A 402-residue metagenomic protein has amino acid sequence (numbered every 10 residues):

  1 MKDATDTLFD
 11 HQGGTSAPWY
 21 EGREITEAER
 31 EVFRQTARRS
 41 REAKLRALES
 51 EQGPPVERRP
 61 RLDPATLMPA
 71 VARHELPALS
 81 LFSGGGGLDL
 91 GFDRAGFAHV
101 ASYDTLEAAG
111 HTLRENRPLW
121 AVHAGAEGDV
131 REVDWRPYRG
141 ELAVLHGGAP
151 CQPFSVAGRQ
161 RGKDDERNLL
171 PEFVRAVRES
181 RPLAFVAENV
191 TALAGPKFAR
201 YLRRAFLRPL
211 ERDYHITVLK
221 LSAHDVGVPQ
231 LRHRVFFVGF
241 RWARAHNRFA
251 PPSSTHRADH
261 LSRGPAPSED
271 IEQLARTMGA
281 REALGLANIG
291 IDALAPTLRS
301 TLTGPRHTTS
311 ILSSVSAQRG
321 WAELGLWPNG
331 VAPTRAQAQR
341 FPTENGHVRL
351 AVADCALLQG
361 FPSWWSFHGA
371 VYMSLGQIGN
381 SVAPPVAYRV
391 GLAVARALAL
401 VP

Functional and structural regions predicted by a protein language model:
M1-E49, P55, P64-P69, R276-P402: C-terminal target-recognition/interaction regions appended to catalytic cores
F33-L183, T191-L202: Core alpha/beta nucleotide-donor-binding catalytic domains of modification enzymes
L79, G84, T112, G227 (+5 more regions): Hydrophobic/basic alpha-helical segments enriched in Actinobacteria
L81, S102, V226, Q230 (+3 more regions): Aromatic-acidic/polar surface patches that form glycan- and anion
F92, L207-E211, V394: Hydrophobic alpha-helical packing residues
V133-L142, Q152-A322: Class I S-adenosyl-L-methionine
